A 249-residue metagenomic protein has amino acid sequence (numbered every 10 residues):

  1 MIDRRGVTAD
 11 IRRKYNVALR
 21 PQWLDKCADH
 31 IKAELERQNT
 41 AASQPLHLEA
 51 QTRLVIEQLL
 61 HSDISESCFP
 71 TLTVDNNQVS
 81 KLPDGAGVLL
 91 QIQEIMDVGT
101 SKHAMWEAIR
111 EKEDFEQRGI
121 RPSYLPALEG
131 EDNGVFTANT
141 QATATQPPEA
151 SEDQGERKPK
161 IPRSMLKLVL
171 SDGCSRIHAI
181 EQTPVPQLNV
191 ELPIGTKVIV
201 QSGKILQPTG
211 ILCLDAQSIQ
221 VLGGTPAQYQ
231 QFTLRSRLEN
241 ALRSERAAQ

Functional and structural regions predicted by a protein language model:
M1-P162, R237-Q249: Nucleic-acid-binding small beta-barrel platforms of the OB/S1 family and closely associated recruitment extensions
P83, V185-Q201: Short nucleic-acid-contacting surface segments enriched for D/E, G, S/T with interspersed K/R
G87-Q91, K167-V169, I199-Q201: Beta-strand secondary-structure signal
I95, N189-L192, G224-A227: A short, polar/proline- and glycine-enriched secondary-structure boundary/capping micro-motif
A104-K112, I205-R243: OB-fold/S1-family single-stranded nucleic acid-binding modules
K167-I180: Short, basic/aromatic beta-hairpin or loop at an interaction surface
Q182-L188, Q217-V221: Short helix/strand-bridging catalytic loops that position acidic/His residues to coordinate divalent metals and engage
